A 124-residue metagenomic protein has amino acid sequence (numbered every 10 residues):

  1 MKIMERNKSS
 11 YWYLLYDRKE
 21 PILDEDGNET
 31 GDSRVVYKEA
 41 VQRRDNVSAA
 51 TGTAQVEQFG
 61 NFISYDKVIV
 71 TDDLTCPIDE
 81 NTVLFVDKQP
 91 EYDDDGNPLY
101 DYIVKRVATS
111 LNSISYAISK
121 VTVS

Functional and structural regions predicted by a protein language model:
M1-R34: Active-site-proximal polar cores
S33-S124: Short, conserved turn/kink motifs that form compact alpha/beta structural patches or helix kinks used as
